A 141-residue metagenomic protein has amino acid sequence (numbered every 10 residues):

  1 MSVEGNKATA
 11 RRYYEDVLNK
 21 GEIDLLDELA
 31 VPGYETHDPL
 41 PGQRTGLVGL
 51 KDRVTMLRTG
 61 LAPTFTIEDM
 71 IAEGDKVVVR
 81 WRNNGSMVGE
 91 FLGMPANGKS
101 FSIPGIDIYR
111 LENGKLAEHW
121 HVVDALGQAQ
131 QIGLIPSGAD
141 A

Functional and structural regions predicted by a protein language model:
M1-A141: C-terminal and inter-domain tail/linker signature
